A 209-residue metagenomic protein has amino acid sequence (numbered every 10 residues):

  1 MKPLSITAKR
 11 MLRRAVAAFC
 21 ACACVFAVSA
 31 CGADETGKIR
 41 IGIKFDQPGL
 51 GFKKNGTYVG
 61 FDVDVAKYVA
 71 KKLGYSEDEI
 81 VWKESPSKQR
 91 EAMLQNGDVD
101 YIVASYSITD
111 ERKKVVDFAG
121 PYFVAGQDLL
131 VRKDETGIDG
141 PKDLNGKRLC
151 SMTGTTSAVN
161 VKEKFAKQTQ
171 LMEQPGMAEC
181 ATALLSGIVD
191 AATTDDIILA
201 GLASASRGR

Functional and structural regions predicted by a protein language model:
F26-A30: C-terminal motif of bacterial Sec signal peptides marking the signal peptidase cleavage site
G32-D34: Bacterial signal peptide processing site
T36-I102: Extracytoplasmic small-molecule ligand-binding "clamshell" domains of the periplasmic binding protein/Venus flytrap
R40-I43, V59, P141-T155: Short loop->beta-strand "edge-of-pocket" segments that line small-molecule binding or catalytic clefts across diverse
K53, A66-D78, S157-P175, A203-R207: Ligand-binding cleft/hinge of the Venus flytrap
I80-D143: Acidic, polar ligand-binding/catalytic clefts
Q95-A104, K147-R148, L185-I198: Alpha-to-beta junction loops
S105-K114, N160-E163, D190-R209: A ligand-binding cleft/hinge motif common to bilobed small-molecule-binding domains
